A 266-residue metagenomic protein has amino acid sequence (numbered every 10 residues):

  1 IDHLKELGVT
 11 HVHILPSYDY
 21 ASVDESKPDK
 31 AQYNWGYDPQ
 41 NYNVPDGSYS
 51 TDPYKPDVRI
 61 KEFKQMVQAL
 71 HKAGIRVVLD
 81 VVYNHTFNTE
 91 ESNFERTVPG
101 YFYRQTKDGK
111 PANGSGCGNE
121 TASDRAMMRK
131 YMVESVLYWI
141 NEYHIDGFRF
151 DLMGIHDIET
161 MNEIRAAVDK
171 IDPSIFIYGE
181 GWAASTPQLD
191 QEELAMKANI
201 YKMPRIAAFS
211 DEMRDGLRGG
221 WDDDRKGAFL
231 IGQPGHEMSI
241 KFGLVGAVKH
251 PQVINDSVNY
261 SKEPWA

Functional and structural regions predicted by a protein language model:
I1-Y143, M153-D172, F176, Q188 (+3 more regions): Substrate-binding/active-site clefts of carbohydrate-active enzymes
D146: Extracellular, beta-strand-rich glycan-interacting domains
R165-A266: Conserved alpha/beta catalytic core and glycan-binding cleft of carbohydrate-active enzymes
